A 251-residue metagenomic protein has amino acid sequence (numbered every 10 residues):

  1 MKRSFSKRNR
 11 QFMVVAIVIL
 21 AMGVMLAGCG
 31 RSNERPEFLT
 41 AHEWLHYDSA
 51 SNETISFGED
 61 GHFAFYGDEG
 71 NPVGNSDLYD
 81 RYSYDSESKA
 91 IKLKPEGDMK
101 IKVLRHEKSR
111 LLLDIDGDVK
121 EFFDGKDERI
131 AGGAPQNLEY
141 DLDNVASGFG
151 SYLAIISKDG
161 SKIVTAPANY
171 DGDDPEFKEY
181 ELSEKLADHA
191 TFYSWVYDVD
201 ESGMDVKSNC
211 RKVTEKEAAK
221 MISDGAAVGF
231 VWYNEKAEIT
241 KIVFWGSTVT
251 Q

Functional and structural regions predicted by a protein language model:
S4-V15: Bacterial N-terminal signal peptides that target proteins for export
I17-A21: Hydrophobic membrane-insertion alpha-helices, especially the h-region of bacterial N-terminal signal peptides
M25-G28: C-terminal motif of bacterial Sec signal peptides marking the signal peptidase cleavage site
G30-L45, R129-G133: N-terminal helix-cap/turn-to-beta initiation motif at the start of protein domains
E37-E43, I55-F63, S86-S88, L104-L111 (+2 more regions): Short, solvent-exposed coil/turn segments at beta-strand boundaries
D48-E53, A64-V119, E176-T191: Contiguous, well-ordered beta-strand patches that form the walls/edges of small beta-barrel/beta-sandwich domains
D68, P72-G74, G133-Q251: Solvent-exposed hydroxyl-ligand-binding patches built from regularly spaced Ser/Thr and small hydrophobics
D77-E87, D114-P135, E238-Q251: Edge beta-strand at a domain terminus
